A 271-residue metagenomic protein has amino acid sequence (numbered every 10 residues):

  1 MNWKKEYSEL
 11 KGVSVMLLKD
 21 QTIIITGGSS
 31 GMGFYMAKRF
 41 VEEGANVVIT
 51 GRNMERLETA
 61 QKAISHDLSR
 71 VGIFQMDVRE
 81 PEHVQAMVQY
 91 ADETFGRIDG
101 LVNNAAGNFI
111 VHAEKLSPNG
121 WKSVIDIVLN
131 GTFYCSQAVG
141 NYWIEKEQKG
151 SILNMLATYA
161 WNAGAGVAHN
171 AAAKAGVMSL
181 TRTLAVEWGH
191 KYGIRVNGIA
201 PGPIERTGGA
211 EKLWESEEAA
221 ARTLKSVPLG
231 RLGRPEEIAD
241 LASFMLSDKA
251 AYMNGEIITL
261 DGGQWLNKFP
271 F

Functional and structural regions predicted by a protein language model:
N2-K11, S243, N254-F271: Short C-terminal tail/terminal secondary-structure segment of NAD(P)H-dependent dehydrogenase/reductase domains
T22, G27-G31: Conserved glycine-rich cofactor-binding loop
K62, K191, I204-V227, N267-F271: A glycine/serine/threonine-rich, flexible loop-to-helix segment that serves as the NAD(P) cofactor-binding "lid"
V102, H190-R195, M253-G255: Short, small/polar-rich loop/turn modules that mediate ligand/substrate recognition or access, typified
H112-A113, S117-I125, T223: Substrate-binding pocket helix/loop in short-chain dehydrogenase/reductase
S136, A173, T181: Active-site helix of classical SDR
N141, V186-H190, A251: Alpha-helical segment proximal to the catalytic Tyr-Lys
